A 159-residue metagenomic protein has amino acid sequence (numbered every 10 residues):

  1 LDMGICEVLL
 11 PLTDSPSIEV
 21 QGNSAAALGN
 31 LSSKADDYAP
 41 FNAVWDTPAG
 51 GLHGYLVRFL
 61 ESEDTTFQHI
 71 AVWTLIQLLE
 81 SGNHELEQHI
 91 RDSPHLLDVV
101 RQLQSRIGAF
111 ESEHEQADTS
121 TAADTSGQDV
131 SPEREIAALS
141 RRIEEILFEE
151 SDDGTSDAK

Functional and structural regions predicted by a protein language model:
L1-S62: Eukaryotic tandem repeat interaction scaffolds
L1-V8, N42-Y55, H84-A109, H114-D118 (+1 more regions): Alpha-helical scaffold repeats of the Armadillo/HEAT/TPR superfamily
D14-S33, E61-H84, D92, S105-D153: Alpha-helical solenoid repeats of the armadillo/HEAT superfamily in eukaryotic scaffolding/adaptor proteins
